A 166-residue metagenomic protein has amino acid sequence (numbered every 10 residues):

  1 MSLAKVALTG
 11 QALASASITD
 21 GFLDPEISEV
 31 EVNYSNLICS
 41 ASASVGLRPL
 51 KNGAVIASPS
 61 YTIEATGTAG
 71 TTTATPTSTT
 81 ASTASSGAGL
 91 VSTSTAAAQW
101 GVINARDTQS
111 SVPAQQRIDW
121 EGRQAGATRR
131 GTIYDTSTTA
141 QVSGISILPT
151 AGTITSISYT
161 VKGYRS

Functional and structural regions predicted by a protein language model:
M1-S166: Surface-exposed molecular-recognition determinants
